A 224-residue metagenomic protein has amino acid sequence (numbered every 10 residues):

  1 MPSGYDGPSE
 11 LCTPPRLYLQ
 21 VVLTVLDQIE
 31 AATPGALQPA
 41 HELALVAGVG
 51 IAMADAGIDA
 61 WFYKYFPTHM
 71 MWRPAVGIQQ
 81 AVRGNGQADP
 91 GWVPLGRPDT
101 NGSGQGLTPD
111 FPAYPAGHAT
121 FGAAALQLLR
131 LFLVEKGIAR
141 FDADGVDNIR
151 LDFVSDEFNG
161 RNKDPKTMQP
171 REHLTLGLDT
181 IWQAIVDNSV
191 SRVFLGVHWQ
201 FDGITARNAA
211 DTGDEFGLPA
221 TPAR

Functional and structural regions predicted by a protein language model:
M1-R224: Acidic/polar surface patches and capping/hinge elements
